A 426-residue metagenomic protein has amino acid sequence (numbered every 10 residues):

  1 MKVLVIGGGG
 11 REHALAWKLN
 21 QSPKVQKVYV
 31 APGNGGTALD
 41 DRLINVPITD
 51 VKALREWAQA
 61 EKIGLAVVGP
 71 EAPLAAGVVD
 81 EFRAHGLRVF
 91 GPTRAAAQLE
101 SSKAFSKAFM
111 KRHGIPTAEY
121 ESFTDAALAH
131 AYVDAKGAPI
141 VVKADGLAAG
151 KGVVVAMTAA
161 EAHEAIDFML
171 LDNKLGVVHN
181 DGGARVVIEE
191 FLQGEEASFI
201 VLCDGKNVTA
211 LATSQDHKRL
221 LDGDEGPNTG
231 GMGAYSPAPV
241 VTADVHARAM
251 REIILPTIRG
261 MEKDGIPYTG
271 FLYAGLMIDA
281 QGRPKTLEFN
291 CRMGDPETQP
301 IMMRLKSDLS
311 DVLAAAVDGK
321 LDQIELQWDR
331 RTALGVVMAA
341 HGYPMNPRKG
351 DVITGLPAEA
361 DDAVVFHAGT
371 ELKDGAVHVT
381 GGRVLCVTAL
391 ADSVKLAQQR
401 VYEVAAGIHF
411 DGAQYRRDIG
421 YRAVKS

Functional and structural regions predicted by a protein language model:
M1-R94: ATP-binding N-terminal substructure of ATP-dependent carboxylate-amine bond-forming enzymes
G7, F123, V154-T158, V201-D204 (+5 more regions): Short beta-strand-to-turn element immediately C-terminal to the catalytic PLP-Schiff-base lysine in fold type I
P92-G152, G176: A conserved helix-loop-beta module that forms one wall/lid of the active-site cleft in ATP-utilizing catalytic domains
P116-A118, P139-V141, A156-S198, P256-D264: Conserved ATP-binding module of the ATP-grasp superfamily
M169-K174, L192-V241, M250-E297, P344: Phosphate-binding core of ATP-grasp and ATP-grasp-like enzymes
A249-L272, N290-D362, K373: Active-site "cap" helix and flanking loop/linker of ATP-utilizing ligase/carboxylase catalytic domains
E371-D374, H378-S426: Generic C-terminus detector
